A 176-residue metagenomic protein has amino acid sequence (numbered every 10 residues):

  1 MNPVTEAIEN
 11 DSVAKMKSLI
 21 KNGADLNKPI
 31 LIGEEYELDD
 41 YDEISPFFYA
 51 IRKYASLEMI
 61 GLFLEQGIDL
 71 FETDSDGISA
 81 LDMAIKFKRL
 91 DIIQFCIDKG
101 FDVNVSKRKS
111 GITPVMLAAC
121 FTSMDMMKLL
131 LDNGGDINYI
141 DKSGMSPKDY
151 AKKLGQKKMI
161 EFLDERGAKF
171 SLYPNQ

Functional and structural regions predicted by a protein language model:
M1-E6, P29-Y49, T73-S79, S106-P114 (+2 more regions): Ankyrin-repeat boundary/"N-cap" motif
M1-V4, N133, K142, K152-Q176: Ankyrin-repeat-protein effector appendages
E6-S12, E37-D42, Y49-S56, M83-R89 (+2 more regions): Ankyrin repeat A-helix N-terminal signature
S12-I20, Y54-L64, R89-I97, S123-D132 (+1 more regions): Ankyrin repeat structural motif
R52, I78-Q94, D98-G100, N104-I112: Alpha-helical adaptor scaffolds
K109-L154: Ankyrin-repeat and related helical/solenoid repeat scaffolds used for protein-protein interactions
